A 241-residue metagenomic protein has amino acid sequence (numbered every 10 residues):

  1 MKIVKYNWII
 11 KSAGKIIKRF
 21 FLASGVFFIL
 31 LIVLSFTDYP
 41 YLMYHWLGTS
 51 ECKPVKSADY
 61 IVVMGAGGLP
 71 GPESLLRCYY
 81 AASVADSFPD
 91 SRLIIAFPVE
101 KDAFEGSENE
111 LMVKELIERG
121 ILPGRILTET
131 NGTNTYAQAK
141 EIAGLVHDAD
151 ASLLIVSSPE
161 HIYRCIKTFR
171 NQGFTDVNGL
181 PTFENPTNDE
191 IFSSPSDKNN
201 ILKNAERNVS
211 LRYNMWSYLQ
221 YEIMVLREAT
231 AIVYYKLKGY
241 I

Functional and structural regions predicted by a protein language model:
K2-W8, Y39-L211: A structural signal for short, hydrophobic/glycine-enriched beta-strand patches
N7-C52: N-terminal type II signal-anchor transmembrane helix that functions as the membrane-insertion/stop-transfer segment
K15-I16, S74, M224: Short alpha-helical segments used as structural interaction elements across diverse proteins
G25-V26, V84, L145, Y234: Enrichment for repetitive, rod-forming helical segments
S210-Y218: Short glycine/proline- and acidic residue-enriched helix-loop micro-motifs that form flexible lids or anion-recognition
S217-I241: A transmembrane-helix-recognition feature enriched in membrane-embedded lipid enzymes and envelope glyco-/phospholipid
